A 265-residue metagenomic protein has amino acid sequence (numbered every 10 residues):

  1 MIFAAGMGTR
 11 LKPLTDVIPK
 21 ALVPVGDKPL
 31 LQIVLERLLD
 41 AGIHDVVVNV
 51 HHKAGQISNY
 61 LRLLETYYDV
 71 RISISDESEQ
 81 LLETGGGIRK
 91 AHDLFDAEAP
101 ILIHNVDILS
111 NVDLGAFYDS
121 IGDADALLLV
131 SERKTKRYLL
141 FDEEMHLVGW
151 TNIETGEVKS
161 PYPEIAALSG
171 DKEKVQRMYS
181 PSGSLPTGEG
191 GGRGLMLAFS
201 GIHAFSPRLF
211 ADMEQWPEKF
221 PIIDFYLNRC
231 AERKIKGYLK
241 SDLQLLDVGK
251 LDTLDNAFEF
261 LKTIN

Functional and structural regions predicted by a protein language model:
M1-D16, L39-I43: N-terminal nucleotide-binding beta1-loop-alpha1 segment
I2, K28-N105, A116, Q176-G183 (+2 more regions): Conserved N-terminal catalytic core of the sugar/cofactor nucleotidyltransferase
M7, I18, K53, S78 (+2 more regions): A generic "binding-loop/recognition-motif" signal
G8, K12, V23, R89 (+3 more regions): Nucleotide phosphate-binding site architecture
V17-L30: Short catalytic helix/loop segments, enriched in acidic residues and glycine and frequently bearing histidine
L22, I74-S75, G237: Generic preference for hydrophobic
A99-L102, L109-S110, G115-G122, R133-K134 (+2 more regions): Catalytic-core segments of class I nucleotidyltransferases/pyrophosphorylases that form NMP-activated intermediates
L127-E144: Short beta-strand-to-loop element that shapes/binds the nucleotide-sugar donor at the catalytic cleft/hinge
